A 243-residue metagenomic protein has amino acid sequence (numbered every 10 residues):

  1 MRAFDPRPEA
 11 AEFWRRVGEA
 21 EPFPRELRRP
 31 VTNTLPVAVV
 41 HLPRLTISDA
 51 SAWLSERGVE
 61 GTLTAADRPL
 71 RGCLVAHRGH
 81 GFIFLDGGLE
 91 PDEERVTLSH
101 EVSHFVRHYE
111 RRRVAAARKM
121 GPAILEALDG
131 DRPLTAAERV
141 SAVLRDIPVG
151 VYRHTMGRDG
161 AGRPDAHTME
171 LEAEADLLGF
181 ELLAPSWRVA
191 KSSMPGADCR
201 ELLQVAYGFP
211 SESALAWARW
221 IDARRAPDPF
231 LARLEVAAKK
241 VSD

Functional and structural regions predicted by a protein language model:
M1-D243: Active-site hotspot residues in diverse enzymes, especially metal/ion-binding acidic/histidine motifs
